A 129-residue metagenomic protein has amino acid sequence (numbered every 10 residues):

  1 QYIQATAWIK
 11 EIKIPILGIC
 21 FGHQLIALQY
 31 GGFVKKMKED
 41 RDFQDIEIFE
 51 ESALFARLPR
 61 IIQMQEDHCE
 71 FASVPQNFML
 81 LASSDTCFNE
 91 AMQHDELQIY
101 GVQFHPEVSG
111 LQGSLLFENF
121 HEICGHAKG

Functional and structural regions predicted by a protein language model:
Q1-L17: Flexible gly/pro-rich beta->alpha loop and the following alpha-helix that scaffold active-site loops
E11, K35-R41, E47-G129: Amide-donor transfer/coupling interface in amidating biosynthetic enzymes
G18, G22, A27: Gly/Ala-rich beta-loop-alpha elbow adjacent to hydrolase catalytic centers
Q24, R41-D42: Positions that flank functional sites
L28, I46-E47: Short Asp/Glu-rich motifs
L28-K35: Conserved active-site segments centered on acidic
